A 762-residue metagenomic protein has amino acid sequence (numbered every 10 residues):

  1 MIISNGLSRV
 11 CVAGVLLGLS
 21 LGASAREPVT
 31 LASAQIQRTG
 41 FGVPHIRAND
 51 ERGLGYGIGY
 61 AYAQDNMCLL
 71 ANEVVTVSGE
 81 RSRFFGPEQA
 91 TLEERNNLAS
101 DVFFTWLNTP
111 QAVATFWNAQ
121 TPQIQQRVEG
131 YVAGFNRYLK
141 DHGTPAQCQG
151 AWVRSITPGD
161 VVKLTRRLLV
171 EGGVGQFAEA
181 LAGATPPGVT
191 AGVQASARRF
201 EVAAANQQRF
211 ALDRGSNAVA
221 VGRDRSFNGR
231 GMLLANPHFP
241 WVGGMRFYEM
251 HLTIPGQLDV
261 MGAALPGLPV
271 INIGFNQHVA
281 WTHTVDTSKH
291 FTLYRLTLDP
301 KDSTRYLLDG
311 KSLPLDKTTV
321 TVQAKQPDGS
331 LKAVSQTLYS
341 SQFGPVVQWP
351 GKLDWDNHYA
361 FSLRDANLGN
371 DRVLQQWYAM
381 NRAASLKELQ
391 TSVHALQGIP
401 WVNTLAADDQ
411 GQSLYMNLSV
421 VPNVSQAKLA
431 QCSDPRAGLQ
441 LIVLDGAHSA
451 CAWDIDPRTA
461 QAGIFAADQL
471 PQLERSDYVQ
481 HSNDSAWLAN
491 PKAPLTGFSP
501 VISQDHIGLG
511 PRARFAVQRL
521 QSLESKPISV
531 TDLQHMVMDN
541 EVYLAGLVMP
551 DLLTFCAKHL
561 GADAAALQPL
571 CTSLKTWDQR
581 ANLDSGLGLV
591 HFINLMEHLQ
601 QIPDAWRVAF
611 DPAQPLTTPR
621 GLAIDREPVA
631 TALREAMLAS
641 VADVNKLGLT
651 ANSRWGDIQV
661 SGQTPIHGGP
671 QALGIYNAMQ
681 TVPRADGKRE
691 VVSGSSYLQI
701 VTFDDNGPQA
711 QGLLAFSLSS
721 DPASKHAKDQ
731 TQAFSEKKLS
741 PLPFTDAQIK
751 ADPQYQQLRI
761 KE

Functional and structural regions predicted by a protein language model:
I2-C11: Bacterial N-terminal signal peptides that target proteins for export
V10-G18: Sec-dependent N-terminal signal peptides
S20-G22: N-terminal signal peptide c-region/cleavage motif recognized by signal peptidases
R26-T554, L560-D563, L567, T572-E762: C-terminal/peripheral segments of proteins
